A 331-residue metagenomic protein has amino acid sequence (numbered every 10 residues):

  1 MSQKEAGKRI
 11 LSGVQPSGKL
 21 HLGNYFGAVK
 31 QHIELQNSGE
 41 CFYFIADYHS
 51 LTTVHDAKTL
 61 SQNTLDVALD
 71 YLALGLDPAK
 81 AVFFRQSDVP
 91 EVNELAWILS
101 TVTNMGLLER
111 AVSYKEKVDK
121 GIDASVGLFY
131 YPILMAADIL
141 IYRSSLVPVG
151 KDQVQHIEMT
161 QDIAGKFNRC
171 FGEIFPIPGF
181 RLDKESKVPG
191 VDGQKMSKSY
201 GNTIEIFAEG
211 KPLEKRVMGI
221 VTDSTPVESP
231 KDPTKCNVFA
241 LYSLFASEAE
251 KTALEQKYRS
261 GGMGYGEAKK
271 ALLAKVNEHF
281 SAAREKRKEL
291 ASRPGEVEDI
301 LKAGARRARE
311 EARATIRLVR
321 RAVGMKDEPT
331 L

Functional and structural regions predicted by a protein language model:
S2-A137, K288: N-terminal Rossmann-like or analogous alpha/beta NTP/dinucleotide-binding catalytic cores that position adenine
N24, Q155, Q161-L331: Conserved nucleotide- and phosphate/pyrophosphate-binding catalytic cores in adenylate/nucleotidyl-handling enzymes
D56-A57, V147-G150, E228: Short, polar/flexible loop-turn hinges at active-site or ligand-entry regions and domain interfaces
A68, G75, T103-G106, S144 (+3 more regions): A generic secondary-structure signal for well-formed alpha-helical elements
V82-R85, P148, T225: Short catalytic-loop micro-motif centered on adjacent basic/acidic residues
M105-E109, I141-P148, A246-L254, R284: Short helix-capping/linker segments at secondary-structure and domain boundaries
Y114-I163, F167, F171: Internal, conserved structured core segments that host functional sites
